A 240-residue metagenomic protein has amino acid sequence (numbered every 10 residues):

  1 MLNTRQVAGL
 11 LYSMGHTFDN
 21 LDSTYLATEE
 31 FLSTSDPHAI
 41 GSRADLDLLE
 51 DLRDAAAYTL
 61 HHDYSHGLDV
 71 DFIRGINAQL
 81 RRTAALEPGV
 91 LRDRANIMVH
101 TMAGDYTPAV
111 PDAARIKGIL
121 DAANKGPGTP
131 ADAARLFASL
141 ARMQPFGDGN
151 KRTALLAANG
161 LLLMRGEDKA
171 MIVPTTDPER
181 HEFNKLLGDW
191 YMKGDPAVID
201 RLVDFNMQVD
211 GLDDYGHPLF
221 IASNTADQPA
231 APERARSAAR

Functional and structural regions predicted by a protein language model:
M1-R240: FIC/Doc superfamily catalytic core
